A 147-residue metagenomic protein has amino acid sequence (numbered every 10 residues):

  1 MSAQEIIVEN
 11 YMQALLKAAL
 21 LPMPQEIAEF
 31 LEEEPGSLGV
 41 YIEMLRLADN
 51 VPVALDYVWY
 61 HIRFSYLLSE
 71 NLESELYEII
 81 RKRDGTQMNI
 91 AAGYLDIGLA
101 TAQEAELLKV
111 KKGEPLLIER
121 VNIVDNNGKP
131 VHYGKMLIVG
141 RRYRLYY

Functional and structural regions predicted by a protein language model:
M1-V8: Short linear motifs at protein or domain termini
E9-Y147: C-terminal all-alpha effector/ligand-binding and dimerization domain of prokaryotic HTH-type transcriptional repressors
